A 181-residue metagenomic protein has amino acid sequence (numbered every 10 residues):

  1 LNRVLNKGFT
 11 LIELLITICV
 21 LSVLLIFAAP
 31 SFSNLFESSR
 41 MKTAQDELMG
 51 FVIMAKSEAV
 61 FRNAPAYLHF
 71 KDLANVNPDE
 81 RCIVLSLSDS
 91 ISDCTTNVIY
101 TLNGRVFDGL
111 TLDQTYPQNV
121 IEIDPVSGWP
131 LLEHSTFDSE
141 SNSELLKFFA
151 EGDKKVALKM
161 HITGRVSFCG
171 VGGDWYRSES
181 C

Functional and structural regions predicted by a protein language model:
L1-E37: N-terminal single-pass transmembrane signal-anchor helix
E13, E47, E58: Acidic-residue sensor for enzyme active/binding pockets
T17, M49-F51, V60-R62: Short amphipathic alpha-helical "recognition" segments used for binding
F27-S38, S57, F61, P65 (+1 more regions): N-terminal helix-rich module
M41-A55: Amphipathic, non-membrane alpha-helical segments that mediate helix-helix packing for oligomeric assemblies
